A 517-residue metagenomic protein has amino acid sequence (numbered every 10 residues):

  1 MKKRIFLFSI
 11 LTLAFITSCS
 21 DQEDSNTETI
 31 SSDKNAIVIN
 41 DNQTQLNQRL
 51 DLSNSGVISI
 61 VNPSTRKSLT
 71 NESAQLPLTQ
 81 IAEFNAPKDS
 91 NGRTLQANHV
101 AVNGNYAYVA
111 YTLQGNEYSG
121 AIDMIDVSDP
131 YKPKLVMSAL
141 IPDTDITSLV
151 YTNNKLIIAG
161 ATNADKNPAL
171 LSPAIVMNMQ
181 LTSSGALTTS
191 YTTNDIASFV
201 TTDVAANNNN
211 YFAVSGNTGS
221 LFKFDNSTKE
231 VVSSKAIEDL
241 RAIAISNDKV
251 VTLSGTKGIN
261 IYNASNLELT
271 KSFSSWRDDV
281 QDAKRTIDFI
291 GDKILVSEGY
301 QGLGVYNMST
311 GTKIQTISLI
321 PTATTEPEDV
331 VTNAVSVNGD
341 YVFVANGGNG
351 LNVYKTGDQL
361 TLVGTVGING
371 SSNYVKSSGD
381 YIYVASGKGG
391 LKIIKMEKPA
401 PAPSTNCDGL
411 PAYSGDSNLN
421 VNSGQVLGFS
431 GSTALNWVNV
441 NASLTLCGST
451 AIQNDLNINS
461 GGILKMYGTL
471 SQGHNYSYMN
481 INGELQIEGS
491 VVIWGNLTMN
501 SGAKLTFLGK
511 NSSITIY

Functional and structural regions predicted by a protein language model:
M1-K2, D248, D292, L351 (+2 more regions): Generic cytosolic/nucleocytoplasmic N-terminal low-complexity/intrinsically disordered segments
M1-R4, V100: Positively charged n-region of N-terminal signal peptides that target proteins for export
R4-I5, T506: Residue-level detector of intrinsically disordered/flexible regions characterized by low predicted structural confidence
F6-L11: Sec-dependent N-terminal signal peptides
F15-S18: C-terminal motif of bacterial Sec signal peptides marking the signal peptidase cleavage site
S20-P411, V492-W494, S513: Feature marking well-ordered beta-strand scaffolds used for ligand recognition
P403-Y517: Extracellular beta-strand-rich, repetitive "passenger/adhesive" scaffolds that bind or process carbohydrates
